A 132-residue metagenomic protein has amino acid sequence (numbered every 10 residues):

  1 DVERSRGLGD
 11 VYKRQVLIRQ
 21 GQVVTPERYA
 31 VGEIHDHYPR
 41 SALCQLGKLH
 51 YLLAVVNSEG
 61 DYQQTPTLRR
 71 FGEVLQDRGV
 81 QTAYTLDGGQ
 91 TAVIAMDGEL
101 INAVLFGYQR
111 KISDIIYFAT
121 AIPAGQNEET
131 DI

Functional and structural regions predicted by a protein language model:
D1-Y12: Single conserved hydrophobic/aromatic residue that forms the stacking wall/gate of nucleotide- or nucleobase-binding
E3, L17, Y84-T85: Short glycine- and Lys/Arg-enriched binding-loop motifs that mark or flank ligand-binding interfaces
R6, V16-Q22: C-terminal, non-catalytic macromolecule-binding modules
P26-Q81, L86, T91-I132: Conserved, well-ordered active-site substructure
